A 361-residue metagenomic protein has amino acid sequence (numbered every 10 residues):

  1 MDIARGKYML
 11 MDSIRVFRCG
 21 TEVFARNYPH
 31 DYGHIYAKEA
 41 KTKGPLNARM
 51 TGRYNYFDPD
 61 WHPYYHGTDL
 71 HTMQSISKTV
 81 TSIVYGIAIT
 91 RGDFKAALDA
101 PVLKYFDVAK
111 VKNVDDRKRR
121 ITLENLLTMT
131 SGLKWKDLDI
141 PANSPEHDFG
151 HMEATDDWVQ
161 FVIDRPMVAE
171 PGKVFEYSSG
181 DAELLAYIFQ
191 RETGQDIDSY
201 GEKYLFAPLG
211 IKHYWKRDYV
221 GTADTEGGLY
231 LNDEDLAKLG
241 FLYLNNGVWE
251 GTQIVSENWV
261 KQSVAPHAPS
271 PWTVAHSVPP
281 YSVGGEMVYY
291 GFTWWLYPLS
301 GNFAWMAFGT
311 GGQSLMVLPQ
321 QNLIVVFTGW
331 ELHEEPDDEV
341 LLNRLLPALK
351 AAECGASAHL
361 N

Functional and structural regions predicted by a protein language model:
R5-H62, M316, N322-V326: A short, well-structured edge-of-sheet supersecondary motif
Y8, A304-N361: Structured C-terminal helix/loop/strand segments within mature extracytoplasmic catalytic/sensor domains
G20, T51, D69-L98, L126 (+2 more regions): Active-site SXXK
R26, Y36-D60, D99-L103, A142-E170 (+1 more regions): Short, charged, amphipathic alpha-helices and their helix-cap/turn boundaries
W61-H62, G67, T90-L133, D164-P166 (+1 more regions): Active-site helix/loop module of the DD-peptidase/beta-lactamase fold, centered on the serine-lysine SxxK catalytic
D181-I188, G227-V248, Q313-G329: Active-site-proximal alpha-helical segments within enzyme catalytic domains
K203, A207-A268: Flexible, glycine-rich surface segments
I211-Y214, V264-I324: Active-site Gly/Thr loop motif
